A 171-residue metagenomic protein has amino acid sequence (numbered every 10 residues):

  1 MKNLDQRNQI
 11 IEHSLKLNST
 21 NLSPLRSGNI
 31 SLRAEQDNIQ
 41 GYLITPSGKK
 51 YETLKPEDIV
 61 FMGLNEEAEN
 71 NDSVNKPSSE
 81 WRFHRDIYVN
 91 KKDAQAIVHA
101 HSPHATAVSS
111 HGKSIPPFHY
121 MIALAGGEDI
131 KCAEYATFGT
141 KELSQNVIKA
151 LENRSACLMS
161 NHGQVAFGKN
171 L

Functional and structural regions predicted by a protein language model:
M1-L171: Glycine-rich flexible loops
